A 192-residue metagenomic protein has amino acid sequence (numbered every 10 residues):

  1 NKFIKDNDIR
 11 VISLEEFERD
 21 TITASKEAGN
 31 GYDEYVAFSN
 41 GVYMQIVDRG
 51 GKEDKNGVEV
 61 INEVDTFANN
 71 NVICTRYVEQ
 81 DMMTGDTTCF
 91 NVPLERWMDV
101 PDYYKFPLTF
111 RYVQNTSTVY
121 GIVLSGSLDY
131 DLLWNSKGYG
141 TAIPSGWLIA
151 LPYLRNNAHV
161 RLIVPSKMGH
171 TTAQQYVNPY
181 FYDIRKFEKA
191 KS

Functional and structural regions predicted by a protein language model:
N1-S192: Cross-family detector of peptidyl-prolyl cis-trans isomerase
